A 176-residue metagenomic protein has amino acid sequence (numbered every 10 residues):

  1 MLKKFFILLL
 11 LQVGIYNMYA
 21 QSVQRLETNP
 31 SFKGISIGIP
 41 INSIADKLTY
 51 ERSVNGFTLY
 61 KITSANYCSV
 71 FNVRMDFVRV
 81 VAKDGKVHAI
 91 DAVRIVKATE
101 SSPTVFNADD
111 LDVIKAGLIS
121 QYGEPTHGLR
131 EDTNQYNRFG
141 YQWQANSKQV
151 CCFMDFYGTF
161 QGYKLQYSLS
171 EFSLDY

Functional and structural regions predicted by a protein language model:
M1-K4, Q21: Positively charged n-region of N-terminal signal peptides that target proteins for export
K4-G14: Sec-dependent N-terminal signal peptides
I15-A20: Sec/Tat signal peptide C-region and signal peptidase I cleavage site
Q21-S64, V93-Y176: Non-cytosolic coordination micro-motifs
V70-D76: Amphipathic hydrophobic-ligand
